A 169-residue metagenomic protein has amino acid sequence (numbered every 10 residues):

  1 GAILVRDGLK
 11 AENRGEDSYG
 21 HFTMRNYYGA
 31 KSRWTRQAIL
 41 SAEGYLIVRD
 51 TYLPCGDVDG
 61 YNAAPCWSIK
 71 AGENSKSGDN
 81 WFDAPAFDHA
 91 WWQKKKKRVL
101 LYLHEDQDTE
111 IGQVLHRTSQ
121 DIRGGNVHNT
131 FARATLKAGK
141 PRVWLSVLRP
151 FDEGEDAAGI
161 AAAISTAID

Functional and structural regions predicted by a protein language model:
G1-D169: CBM-like, beta-strand-rich accessory domains located in the C-terminal region of large, secreted polysaccharide-active
